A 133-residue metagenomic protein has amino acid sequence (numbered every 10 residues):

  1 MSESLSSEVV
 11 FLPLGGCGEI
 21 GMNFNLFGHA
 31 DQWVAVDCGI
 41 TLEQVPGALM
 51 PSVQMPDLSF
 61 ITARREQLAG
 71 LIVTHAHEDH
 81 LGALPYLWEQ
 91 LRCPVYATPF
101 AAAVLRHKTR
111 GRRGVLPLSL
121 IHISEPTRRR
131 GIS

Functional and structural regions predicted by a protein language model:
M1-E19, D31, Q44: Generic start-of-chain signal for non-secretory N-termini
F11, L118-S119: Generic structural signal for residues in well-ordered beta-strands
G15, P99, L120-S124: Residues at the C-termini of beta-strands that transition into short coil/loop
E19-M22, H29-V73, P85-C93, A97-A101 (+1 more regions): Pre-active-site segment of Zn-dependent metallo-hydrolases
E43, L81, G131: Conserved protein kinase catalytic core
G70-H80, H122: Histidine-centered divalent metal-coordination motifs
E78, A102, R129-R130: Alpha-helix N-cap/helix-start and coil->helix boundary motif
I121-S133: Single conserved hydrophobic/aromatic residue that forms the stacking wall/gate of nucleotide- or nucleobase-binding
